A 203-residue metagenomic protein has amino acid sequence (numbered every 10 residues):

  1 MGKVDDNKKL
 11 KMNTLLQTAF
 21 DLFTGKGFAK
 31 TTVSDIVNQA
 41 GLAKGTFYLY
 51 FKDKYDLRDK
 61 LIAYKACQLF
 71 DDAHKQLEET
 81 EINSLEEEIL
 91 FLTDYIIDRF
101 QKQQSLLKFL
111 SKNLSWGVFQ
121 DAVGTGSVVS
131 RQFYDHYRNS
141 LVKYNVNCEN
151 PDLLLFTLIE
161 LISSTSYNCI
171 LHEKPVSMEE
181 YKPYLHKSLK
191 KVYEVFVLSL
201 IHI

Functional and structural regions predicted by a protein language model:
V4, L10-T14, T18: N-terminal positioning helix adjacent to the helix-turn-helix/winged-helix DNA-binding module
K11, K54, K65-L69, L92 (+6 more regions): Hydrophobic/aromatic residues within well-ordered alpha-helical segments
T14, L22-D56, K60: Helix-turn-helix
K60, K75-K102, L155-L158: Hydrophobic alpha-helical connector segments
C67, D71, V118-N145, D152-F156 (+1 more regions): Amphipathic alpha-helical packing segments from all-alpha helical-bundle domains
D98-D135, L171: Short secondary-structure transition hinges
C148-L171, E180-V192: Hydrophobic alpha-helical segments that form the core of small-molecule binding pockets and/or dimer interfaces
I201-I203: Conserved small/polar residues in nucleotide/adenosyl-binding loops
